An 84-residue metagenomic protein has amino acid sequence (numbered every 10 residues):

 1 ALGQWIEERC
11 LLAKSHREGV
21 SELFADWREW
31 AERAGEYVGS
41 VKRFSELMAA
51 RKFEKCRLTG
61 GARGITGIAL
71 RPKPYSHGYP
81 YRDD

Functional and structural regions predicted by a protein language model:
A1-Q4: Phosphate-handling catalytic cores of nucleic-acid transaction enzymes
E7-D84: Positively charged interface segments
